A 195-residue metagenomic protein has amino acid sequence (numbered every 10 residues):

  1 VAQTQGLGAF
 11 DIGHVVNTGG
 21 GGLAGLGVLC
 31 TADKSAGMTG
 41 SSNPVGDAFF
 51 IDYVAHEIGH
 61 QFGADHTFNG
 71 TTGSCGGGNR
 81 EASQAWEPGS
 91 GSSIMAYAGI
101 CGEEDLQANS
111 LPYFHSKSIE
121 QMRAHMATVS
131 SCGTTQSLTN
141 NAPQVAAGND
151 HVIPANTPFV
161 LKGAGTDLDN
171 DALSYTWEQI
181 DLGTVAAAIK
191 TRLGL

Functional and structural regions predicted by a protein language model:
V1-L195: Extracellular (secreted or membrane-anchored) zinc-dependent metallopeptidases, primarily metzincins but also closely
